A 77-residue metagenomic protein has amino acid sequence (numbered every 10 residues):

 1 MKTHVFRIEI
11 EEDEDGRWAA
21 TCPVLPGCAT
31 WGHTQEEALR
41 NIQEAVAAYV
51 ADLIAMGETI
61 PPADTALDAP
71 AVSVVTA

Functional and structural regions predicted by a protein language model:
M1-R7, E36, R40-A77: Short, charged, surface-exposed hinge/linker loops at domain edges that act as mobile lids or interdomain connectors
I10-L25: Short aromatic-glycine-(Arg/Gly/Cys) micro-motifs in beta-strand/loop hairpins
V24-G27, P62: Hydrophobic residues in alpha-helical membrane-spanning segments
P26-E37: A short, exposed loop/beta-hairpin motif centered on an aromatic-Gly-Thr core
